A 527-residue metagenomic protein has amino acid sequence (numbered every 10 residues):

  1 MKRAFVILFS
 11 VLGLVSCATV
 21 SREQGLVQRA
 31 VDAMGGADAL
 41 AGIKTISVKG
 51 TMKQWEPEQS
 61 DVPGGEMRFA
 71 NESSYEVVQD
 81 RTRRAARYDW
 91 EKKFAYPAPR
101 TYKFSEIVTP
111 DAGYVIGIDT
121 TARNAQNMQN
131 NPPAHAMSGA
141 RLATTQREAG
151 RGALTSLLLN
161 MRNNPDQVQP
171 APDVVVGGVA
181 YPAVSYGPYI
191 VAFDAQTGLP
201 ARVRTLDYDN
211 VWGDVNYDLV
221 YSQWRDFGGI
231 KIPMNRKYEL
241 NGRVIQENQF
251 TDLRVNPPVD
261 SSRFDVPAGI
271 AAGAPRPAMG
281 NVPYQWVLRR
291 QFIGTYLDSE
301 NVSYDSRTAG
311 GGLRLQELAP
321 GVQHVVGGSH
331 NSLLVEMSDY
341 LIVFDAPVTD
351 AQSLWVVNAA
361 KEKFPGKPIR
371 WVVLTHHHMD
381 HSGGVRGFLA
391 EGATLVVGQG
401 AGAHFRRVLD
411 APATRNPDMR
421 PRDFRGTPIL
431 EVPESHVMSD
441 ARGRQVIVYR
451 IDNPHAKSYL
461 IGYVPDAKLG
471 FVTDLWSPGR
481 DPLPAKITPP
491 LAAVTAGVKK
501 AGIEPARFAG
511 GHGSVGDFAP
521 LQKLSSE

Functional and structural regions predicted by a protein language model:
V15-S16: C-terminal motif of bacterial Sec signal peptides marking the signal peptidase cleavage site
T19, D32, A37-N124, P172: N-terminal mature ectodomain segment of secretory-pathway/periplasmic proteins
V20-G25, A98-K103, I107-Y189, T197-L199 (+5 more regions): Flexible, processing/modification-adjacent segments and terminal tails in exported/periplasmic/extracellular proteins
V175-I270, Y463-P465, V472-T473, P478-G479 (+2 more regions): Gly/Pro-enriched, hydrophobic low-complexity segments that function as extracytoplasmic propeptides/linkers
R254-S338, H436-V437: Zn-dependent metallo-beta-lactamase
L315-E362, Y459-P478: Conserved beta-strand hairpin/beta-sheet module of binuclear metal-dependent hydrolase folds, prominently
A351-V396, K499-A506: Active-site metal-binding motif and surrounding structural segment of the metallo-beta-lactamase
V494-E527: Divalent-metal (often Zn2+) His-rich catalytic cores of metallo-beta-lactamase-fold enzymes
